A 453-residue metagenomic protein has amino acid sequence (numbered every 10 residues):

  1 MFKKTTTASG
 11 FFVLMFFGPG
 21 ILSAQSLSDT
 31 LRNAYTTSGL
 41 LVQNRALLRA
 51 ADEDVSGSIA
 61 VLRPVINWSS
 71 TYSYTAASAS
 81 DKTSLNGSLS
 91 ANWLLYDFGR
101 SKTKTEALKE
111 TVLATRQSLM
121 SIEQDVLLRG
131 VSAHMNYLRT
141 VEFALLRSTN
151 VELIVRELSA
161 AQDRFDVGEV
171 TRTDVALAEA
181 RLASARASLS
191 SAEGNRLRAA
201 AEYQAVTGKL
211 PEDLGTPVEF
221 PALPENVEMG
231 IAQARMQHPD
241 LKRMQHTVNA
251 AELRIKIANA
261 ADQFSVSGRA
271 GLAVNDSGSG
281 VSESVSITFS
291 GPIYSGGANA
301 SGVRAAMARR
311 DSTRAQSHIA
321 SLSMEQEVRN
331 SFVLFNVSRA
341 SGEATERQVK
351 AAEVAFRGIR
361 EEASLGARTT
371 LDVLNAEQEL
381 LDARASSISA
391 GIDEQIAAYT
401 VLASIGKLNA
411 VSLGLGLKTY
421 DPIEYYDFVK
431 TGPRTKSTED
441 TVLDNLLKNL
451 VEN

Functional and structural regions predicted by a protein language model:
F2-K3, G10, D125-Q237, S331-S338 (+5 more regions): Periplasmic alpha-helical coiled-coil/stalk elements that build and connect Gram-negative outer-membrane
S9-P19: Bacterial N-terminal signal peptides
L22-S69, L94-L95, L210-E252, I293 (+3 more regions): Bacterial Sec-pathway N-terminal export signals of envelope proteins
S26, V65-I122, K242-S321, S331-L334 (+2 more regions): Small/polar-residue-enriched beta-strand and adjacent coil segments characteristic of outer-membrane beta-barrel
A51, S58, V65, T115 (+27 more regions): Hydrophobic stripe of amphipathic alpha-helices that form coiled-coil interfaces
A376-T431: A contiguous, mid-protein "functional segment" used to position or interact with cofactors/ions or partner subunits
